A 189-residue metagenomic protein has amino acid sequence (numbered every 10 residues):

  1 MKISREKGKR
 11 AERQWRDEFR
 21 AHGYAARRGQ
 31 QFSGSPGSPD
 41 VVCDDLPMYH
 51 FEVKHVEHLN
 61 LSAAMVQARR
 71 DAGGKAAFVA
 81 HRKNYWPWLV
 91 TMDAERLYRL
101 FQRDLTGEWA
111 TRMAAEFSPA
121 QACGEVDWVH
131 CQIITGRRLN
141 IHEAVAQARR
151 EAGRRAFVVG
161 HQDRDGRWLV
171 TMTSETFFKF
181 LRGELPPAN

Functional and structural regions predicted by a protein language model:
M1-N189: Catalytic phosphate/metal-binding cores of nucleic-acid and nucleotide-processing enzymes, i.e., regions that mediate
